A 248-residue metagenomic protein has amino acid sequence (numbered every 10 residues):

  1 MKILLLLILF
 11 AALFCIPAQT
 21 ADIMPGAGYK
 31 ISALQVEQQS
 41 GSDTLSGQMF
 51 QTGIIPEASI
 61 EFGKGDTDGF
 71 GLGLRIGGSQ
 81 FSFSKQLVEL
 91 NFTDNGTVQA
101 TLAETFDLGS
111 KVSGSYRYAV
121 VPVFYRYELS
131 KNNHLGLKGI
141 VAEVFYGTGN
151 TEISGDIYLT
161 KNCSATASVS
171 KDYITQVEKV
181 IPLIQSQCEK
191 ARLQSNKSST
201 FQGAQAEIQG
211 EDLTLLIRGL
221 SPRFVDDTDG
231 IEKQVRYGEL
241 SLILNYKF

Functional and structural regions predicted by a protein language model:
M1-L5, Q19: Positively charged n-region of N-terminal signal peptides that target proteins for export
L5-L13: Bacterial N-terminal signal peptides
Q19-A33: Transmembrane beta-strand segments of Gram-negative outer membrane beta-barrel proteins
D22, R236-F248: Outer-membrane beta-barrel "beta-signal"
D22-M24, S59, G65-G71, H134-G136 (+1 more regions): Membrane-spanning beta-strand positions in outer-membrane beta-barrel proteins
A27-Y29, I54-K64, V121-Y127, K131 (+5 more regions): Residues on the lipid-exposed face of transmembrane beta-strands in outer-membrane beta-barrel proteins
S32-T52, G78-Y118, V144-G203, G219-Y237: Extracellular/periplasm-exposed beta-strand and loop segments of Gram-negative cell-envelope proteins, dominated by
T44-G78: N-terminal, post-signal-peptide region of Sec/Tat-exported proteins
